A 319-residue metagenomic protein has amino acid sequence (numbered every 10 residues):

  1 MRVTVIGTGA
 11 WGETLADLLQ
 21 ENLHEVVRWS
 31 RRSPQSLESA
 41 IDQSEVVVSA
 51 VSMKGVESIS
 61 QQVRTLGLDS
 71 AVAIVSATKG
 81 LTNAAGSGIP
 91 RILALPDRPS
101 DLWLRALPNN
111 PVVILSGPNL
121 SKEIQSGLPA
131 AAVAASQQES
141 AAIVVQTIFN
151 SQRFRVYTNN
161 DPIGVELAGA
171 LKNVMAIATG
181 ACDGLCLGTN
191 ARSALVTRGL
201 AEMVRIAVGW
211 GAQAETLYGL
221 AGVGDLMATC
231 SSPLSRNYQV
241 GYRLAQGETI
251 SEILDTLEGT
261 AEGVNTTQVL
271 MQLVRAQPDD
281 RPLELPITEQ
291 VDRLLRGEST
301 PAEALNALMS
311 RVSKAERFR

Functional and structural regions predicted by a protein language model:
M1-V3: Extreme N-terminal starter segment of soluble prokaryotic enzymes
T8-G9: Glycine-rich Rossmann-fold phosphate-binding loop(s) that bind the pyrophosphate of adenine dinucleotide cofactors
G12-L15, S39-G127, V145-T147: Rossmann-like NAD(P)(H) cofactor-binding subdomain of soluble oxidoreductases
A16, Q20: Gly/Ala-rich phosphate-binding loop of Rossmann-like dinucleotide-binding domains, activating on the conserved
E21-L37: NAD(P)-binding Rossmann-fold cofactor-contacting core
Q62, L66, L102-P111, P129-T216: Internal alpha-helical scaffold of NAD(P)-dependent oxidoreductase catalytic cores
S76, P111-S116, V156-N160, Y218-G219 (+1 more regions): General beta-strand structural signal in soluble alpha/beta enzymes
T179-G180, V208, A212-Y218, G222 (+1 more regions): NAD(P)-dependent Rossmann-like dehydrogenase/reductase catalytic/cofactor-binding core
